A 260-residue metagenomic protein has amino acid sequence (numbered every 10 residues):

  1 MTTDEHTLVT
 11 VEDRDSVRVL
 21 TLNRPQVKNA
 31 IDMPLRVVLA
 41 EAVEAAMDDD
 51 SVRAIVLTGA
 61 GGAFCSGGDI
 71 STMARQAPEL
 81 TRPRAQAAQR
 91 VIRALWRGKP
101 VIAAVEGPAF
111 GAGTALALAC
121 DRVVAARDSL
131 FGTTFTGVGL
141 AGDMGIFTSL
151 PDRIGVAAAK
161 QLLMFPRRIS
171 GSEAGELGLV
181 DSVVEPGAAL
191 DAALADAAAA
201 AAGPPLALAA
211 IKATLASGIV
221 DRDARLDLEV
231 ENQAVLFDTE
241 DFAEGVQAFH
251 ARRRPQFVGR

Functional and structural regions predicted by a protein language model:
M1-A60: Conserved CoA-thioester-binding segment of acyl-CoA-metabolizing enzymes
M1-H6, Q247-R260: Terminal low-complexity tails and localization/encapsulation signals of metabolic enzymes
P25, V124-S129, V180-L228, A234-E240 (+1 more regions): C-terminal long alpha-helix characteristic of the crotonase
G59-R93, A109, G137-G139, V220-D221: Glycine- (often His-adjacent) and acidic-residue-rich active-site loop that binds/positions the CoA thioester
R90-W96, A104, F110-M164, L177 (+1 more regions): CoA-thioester-processing core
R167-E173: Acidic, divalent-metal-coordinating active-site segment for phosphoryl/phosphodiester hydrolysis, typified by short
